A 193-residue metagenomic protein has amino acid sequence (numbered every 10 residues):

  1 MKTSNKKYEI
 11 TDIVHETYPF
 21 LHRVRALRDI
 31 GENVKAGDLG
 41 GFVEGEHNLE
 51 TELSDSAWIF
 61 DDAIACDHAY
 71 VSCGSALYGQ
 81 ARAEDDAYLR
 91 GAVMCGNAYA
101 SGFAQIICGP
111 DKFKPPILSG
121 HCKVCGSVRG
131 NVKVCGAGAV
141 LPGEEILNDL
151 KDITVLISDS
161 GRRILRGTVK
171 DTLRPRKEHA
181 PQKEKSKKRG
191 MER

Functional and structural regions predicted by a protein language model:
M1-S56, D62, D86, N97 (+3 more regions): Terminal amphipathic alpha-helical/low-complexity segments used for targeting or macromolecular assembly
H47, A57, A63, A69 (+15 more regions): Residues at the loop-to-beta-strand transition
